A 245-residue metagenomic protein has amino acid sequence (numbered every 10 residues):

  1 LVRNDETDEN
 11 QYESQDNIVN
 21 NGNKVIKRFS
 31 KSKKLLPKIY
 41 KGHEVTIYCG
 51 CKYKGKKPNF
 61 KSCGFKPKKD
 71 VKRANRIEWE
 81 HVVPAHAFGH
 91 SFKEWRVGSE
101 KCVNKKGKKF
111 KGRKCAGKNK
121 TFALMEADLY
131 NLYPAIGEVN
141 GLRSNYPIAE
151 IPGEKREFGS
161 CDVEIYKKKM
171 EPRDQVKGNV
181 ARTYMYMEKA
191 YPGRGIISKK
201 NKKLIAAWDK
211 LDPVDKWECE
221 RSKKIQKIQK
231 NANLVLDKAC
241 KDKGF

Functional and structural regions predicted by a protein language model:
L1-N17: N-terminal Sec-dependent export signals
D5, G22, K33, T46 (+2 more regions): Short linear sequence motifs
Y12-R76, L204-A207, W217-E218: Aromatic-lined ligand-binding clefts that engage carbohydrates, nucleic acids, or primary amines
P67-F245: Domain-level detector of nuclease and nuclease-like folds in predominantly extracellular/periplasmic contexts
